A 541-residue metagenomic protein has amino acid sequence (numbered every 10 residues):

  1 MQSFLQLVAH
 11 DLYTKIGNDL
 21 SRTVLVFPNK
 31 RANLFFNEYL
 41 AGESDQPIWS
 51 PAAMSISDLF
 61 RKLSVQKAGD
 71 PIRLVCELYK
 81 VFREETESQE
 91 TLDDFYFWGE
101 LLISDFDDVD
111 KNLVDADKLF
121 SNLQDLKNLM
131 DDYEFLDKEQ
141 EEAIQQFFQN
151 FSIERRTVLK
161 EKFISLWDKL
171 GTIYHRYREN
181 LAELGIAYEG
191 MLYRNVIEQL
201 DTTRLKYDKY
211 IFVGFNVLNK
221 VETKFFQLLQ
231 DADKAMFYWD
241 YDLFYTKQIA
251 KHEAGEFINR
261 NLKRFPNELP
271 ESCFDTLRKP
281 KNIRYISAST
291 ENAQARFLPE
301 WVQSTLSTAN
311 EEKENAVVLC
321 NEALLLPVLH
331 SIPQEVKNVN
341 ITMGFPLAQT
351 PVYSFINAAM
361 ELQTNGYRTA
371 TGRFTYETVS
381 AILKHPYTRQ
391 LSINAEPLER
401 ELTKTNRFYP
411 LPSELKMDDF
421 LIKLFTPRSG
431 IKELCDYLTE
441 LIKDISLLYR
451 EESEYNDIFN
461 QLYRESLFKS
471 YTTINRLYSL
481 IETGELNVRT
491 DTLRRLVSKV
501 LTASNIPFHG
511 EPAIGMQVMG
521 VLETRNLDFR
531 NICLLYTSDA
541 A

Functional and structural regions predicted by a protein language model:
M1-S538: Nucleic acid-machinery interaction/catalytic patches
A541: Short, basic-rich loop-to-helix N-cap that marks the start of a DNA-contacting helix
